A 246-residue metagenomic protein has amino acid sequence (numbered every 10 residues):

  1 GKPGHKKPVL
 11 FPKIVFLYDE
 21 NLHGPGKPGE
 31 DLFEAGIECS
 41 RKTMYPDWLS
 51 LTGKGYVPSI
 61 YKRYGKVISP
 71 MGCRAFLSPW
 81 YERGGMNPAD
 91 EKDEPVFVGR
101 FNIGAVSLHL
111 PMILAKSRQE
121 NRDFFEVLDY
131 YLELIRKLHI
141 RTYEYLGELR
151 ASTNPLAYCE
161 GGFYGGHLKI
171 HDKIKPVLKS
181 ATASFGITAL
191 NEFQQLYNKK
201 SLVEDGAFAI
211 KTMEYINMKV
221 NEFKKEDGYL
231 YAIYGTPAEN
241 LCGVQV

Functional and structural regions predicted by a protein language model:
G1-K179, K200-L202, G206-V246: Conserved catalytic cores of very large enzyme subunits
T182-L196, E214: Contiguous, well-ordered alpha-helical segments that form the cores/surfaces of helical PPI scaffolds
